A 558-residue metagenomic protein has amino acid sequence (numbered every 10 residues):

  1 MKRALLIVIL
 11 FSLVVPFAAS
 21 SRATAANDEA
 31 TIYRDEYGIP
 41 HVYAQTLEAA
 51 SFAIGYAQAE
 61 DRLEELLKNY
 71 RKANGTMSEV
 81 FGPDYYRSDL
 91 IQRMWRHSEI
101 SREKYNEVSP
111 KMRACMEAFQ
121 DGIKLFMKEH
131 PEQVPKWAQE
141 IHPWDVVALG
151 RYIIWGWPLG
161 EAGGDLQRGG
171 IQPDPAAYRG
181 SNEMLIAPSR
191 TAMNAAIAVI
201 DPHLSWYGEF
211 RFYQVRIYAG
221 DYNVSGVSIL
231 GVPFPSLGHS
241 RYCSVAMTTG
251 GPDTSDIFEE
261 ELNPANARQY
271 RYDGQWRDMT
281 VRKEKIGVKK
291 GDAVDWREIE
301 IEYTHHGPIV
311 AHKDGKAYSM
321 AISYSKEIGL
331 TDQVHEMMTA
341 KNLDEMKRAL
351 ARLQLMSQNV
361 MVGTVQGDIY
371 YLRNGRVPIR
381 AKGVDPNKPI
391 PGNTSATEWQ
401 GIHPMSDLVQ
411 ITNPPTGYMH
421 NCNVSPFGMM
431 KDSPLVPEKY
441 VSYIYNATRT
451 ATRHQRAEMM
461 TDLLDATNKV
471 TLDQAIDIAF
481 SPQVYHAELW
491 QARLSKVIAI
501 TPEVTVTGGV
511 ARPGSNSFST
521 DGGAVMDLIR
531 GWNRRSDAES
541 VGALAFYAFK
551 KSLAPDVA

Functional and structural regions predicted by a protein language model:
M1-A4: Positively charged n-region of N-terminal signal peptides that target proteins for export
I7-P16: Bacterial N-terminal signal peptides
S12, S20-S21, S228: Serine residues within intrinsically disordered or low-complexity segments
A18-A26: Boundary at the C-terminal end of the N-terminal hydrophobic targeting segment
A26-T507, F518-G522, G531, R535-A538: Mature extracytoplasmic enzyme cores
G375-R376, F546-K550: Extended amphipathic alpha-helical segments with heptad-repeat/coiled-coil character used for oligomerization, fusion
F549-A558: Charged, long alpha-helical assembly modules
